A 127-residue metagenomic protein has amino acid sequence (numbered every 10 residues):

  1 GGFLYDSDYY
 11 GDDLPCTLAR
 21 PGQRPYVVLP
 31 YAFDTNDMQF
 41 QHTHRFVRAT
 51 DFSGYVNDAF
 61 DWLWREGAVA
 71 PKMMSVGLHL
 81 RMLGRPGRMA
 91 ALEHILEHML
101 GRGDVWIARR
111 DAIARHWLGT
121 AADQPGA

Functional and structural regions predicted by a protein language model:
G1-V69, G126: Active-site-adjacent pocket scaffolds in enzyme catalytic domains
S53, N57-A127: C-terminal domain-boundary segment and adjacent tail
